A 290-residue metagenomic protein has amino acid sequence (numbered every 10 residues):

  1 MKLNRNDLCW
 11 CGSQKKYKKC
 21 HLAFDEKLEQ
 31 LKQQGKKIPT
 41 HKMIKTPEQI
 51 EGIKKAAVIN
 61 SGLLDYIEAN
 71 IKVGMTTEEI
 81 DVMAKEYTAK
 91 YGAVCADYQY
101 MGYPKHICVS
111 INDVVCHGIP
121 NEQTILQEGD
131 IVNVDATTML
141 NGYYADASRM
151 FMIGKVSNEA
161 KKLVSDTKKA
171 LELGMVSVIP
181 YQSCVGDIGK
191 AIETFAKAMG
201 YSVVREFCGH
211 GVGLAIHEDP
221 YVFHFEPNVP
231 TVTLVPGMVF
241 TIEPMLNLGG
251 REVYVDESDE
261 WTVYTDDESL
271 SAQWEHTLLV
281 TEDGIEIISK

Functional and structural regions predicted by a protein language model:
M1: Cys/His-clustered metal-coordination modules, chiefly Zn-binding fingers
N4-N6, S13-K290: Active-site neighborhoods and metal-handling regions in enzymes and metal-associated proteins
